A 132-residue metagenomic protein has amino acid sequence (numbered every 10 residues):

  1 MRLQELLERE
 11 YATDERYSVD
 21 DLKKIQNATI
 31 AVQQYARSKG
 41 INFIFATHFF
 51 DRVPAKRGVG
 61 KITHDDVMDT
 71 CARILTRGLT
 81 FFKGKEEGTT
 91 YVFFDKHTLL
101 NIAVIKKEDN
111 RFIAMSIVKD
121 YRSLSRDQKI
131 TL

Functional and structural regions predicted by a protein language model:
R2-L132: Ribonuclease/tRNase effector modules and their secretory precursors
